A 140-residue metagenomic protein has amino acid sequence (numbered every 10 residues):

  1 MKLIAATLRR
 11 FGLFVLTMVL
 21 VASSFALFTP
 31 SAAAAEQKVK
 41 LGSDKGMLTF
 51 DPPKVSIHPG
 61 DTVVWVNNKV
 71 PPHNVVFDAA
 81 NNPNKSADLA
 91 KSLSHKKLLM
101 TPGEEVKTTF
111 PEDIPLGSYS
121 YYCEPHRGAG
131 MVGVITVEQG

Functional and structural regions predicted by a protein language model:
K2-A5, L27-G140: Extracytoplasmic copper-binding redox domains, predominantly the cupredoxin/blue-copper superfamily
K2-M18: Bacterial N-terminal signal peptides that target proteins for export
V19-L27: Hydrophobic core
